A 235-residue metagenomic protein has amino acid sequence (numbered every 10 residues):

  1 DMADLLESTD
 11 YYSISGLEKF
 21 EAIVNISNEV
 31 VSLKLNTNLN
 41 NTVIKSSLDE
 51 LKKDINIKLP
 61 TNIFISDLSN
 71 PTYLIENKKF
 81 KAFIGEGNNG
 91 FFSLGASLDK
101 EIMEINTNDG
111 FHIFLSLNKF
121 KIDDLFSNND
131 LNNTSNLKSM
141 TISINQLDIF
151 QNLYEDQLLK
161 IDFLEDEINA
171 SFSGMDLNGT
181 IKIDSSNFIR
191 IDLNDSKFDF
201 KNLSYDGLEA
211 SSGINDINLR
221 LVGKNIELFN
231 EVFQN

Functional and structural regions predicted by a protein language model:
D1-E76, I84-N235: Membrane-proximal interfacial segments on either side of biological membranes
